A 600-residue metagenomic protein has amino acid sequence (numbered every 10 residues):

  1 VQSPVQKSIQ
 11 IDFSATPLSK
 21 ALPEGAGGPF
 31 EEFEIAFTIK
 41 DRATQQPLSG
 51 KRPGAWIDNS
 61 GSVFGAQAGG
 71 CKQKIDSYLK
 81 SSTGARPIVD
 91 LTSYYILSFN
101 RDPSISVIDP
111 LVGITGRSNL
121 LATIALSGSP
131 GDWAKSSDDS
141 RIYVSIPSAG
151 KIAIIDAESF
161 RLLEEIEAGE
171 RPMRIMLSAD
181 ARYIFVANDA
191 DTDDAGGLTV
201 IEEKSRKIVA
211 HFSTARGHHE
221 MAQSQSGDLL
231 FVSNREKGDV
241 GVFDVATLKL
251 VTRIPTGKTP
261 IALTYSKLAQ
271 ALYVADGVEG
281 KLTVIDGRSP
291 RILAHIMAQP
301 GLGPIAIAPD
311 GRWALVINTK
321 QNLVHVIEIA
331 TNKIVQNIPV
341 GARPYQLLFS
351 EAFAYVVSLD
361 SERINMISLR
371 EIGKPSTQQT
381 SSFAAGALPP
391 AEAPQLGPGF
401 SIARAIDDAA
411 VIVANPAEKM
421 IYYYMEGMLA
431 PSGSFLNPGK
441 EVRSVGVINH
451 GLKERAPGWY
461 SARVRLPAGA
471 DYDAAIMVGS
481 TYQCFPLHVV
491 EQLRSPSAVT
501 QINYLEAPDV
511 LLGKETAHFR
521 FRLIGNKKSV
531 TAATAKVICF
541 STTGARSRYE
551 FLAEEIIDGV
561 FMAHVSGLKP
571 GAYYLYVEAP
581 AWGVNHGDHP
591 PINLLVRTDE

Functional and structural regions predicted by a protein language model:
V1-V490, S495-A532, I538-S547, V560-A572 (+1 more regions): Predominantly soluble domains enriched in secretory-pathway, periplasmic, or organellar proteins
V489-V490, H589-L595: Terminal edge beta-strands and adjacent linker/stalk segments of extracellular immunoglobulin-superfamily beta-sandwich
Y549-F551: C-terminal beta-sandwich interaction modules and adjacent acidic, Ser/Thr/Pro/Gly-rich low-complexity tails used
E554-E555: A beta-strand/beta-hairpin structural motif
T598-E600: Short, solvent-exposed mixed-charge patches
